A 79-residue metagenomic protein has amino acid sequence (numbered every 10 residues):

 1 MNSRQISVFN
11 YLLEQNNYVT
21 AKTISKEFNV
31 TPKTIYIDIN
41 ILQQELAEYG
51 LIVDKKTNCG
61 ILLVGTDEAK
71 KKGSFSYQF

Functional and structural regions predicted by a protein language model:
M1-F79: Short, basic/aromatic recognition patches that contact phosphate-bearing ligands
